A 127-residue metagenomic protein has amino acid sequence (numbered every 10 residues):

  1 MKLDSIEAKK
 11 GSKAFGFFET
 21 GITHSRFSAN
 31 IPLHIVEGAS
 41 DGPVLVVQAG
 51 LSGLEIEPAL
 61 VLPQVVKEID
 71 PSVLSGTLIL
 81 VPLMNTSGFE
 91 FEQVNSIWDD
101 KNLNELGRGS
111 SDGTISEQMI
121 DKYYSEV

Functional and structural regions predicted by a protein language model:
M1-V127: Structured catalytic-domain cores with a bias toward divalent-metal coordination
